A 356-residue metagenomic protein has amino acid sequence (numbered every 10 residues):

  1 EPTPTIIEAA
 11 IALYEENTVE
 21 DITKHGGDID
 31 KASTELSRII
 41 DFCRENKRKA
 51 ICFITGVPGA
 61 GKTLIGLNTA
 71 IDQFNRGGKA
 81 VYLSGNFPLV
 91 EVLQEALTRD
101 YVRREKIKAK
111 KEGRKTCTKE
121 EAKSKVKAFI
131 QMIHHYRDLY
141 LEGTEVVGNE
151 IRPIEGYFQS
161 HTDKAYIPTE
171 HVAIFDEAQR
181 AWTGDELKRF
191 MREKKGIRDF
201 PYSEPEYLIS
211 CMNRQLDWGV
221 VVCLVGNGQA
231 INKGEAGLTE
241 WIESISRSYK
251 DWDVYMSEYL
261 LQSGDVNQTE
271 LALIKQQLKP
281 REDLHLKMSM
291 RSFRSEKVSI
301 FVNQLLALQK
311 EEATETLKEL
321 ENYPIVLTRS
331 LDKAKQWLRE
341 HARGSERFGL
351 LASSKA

Functional and structural regions predicted by a protein language model:
E1-L13: Interdomain "pre-motor" coupling segment immediately N-terminal to P-loop NTPase/helicase cores
T3-I6, E20-A50: N-terminal pre-P-loop "Q-motif" helix
I54: Hydrophobic anchor at the beta1->P-loop junction of P-loop NTPases
G61: Conserved glycine(s) of the Walker
G66, N232-E235, Y259-A356: Conserved helicase/translocase motor-coupling segment
G78-T98: Conserved Walker A/P-loop ATP-binding site and its immediately adjacent core in helicase/helicase-like ATPase domains
E120-M212: Conserved RecA-like ASCE ATPase "motif II neighborhood" in helicase/translocase motors
I174-E270: Signature of the SF2 helicase/ATPase Hel1-core->accessory helical subdomain module
